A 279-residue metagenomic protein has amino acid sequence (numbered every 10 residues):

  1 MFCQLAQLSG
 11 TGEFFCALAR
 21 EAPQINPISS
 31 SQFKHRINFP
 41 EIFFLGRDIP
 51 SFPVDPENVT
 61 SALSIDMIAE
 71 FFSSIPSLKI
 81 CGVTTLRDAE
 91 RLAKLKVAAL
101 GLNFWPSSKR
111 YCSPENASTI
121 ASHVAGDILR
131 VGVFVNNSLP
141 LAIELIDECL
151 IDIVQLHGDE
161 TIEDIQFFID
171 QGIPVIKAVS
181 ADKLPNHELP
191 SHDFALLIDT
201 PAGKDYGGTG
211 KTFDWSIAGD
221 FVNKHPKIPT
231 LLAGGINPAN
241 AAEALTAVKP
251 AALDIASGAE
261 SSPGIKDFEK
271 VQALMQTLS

Functional and structural regions predicted by a protein language model:
M1-S9: N-terminal helix-forming leader/targeting segments
Q4, F15-C16, R36-P40, F44-L45 (+1 more regions): Short hydrophobic targeting helices and cationic amphipathic motifs that mediate membrane/organellar targeting
S9, C16, A195-L196: Short, 15-30-residue, compositionally biased linear elements with alpha-helical propensity or flexible coil
S9, S29-S31, S51, S61-S64 (+1 more regions): Serine residues within intrinsically disordered or low-complexity segments
C16-A22: Residue-level detector of structural "landmarks"
N26, H35-N38, D48, D55 (+1 more regions): Intrinsic-disorder-associated, low-complexity terminal segments enriched in Asp/Asn/His/Tyr and depleted of Lys/Arg
S64-A252, S257-S279: Conserved N-terminal beta1-alpha1 strand-loop-helix module at the mouth
